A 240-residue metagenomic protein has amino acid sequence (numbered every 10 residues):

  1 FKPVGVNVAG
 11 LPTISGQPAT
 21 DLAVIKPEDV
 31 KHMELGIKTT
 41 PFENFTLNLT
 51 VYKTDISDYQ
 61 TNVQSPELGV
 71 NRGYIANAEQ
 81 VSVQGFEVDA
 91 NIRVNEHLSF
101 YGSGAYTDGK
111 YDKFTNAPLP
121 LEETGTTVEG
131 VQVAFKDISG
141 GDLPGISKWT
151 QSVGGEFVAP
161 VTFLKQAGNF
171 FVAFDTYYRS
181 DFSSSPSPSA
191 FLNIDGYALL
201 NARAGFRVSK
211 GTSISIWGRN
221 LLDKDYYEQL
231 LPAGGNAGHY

Functional and structural regions predicted by a protein language model:
F1-M33, L47, V51-A76, T115-A117 (+3 more regions): Surface-exposed extracellular loop regions of Gram-negative outer-membrane beta-barrel proteins, predominantly
L22, H32-K38, T46-N48, I75 (+6 more regions): Membrane-embedded beta-strand positions in outer-membrane beta-barrel channels/transporters
V24-P27, A78-E79, L143, L192-D195: Short Gly/Pro-enriched turn/cap motifs at secondary-structure boundaries
E28, K38-N44, N91-R93, H97 (+4 more regions): Structural signature of outer-membrane beta-barrel channels/translocons
V30, V83, G218: ATP/adenylate-binding site constellation spanning eukaryotic-like Ser/Thr protein kinases, ABC-transporter
M33, G141-Y240: Conserved C-terminal beta-signal and adjacent last beta-strands/turns of outer-membrane beta-barrel proteins
K53-D55, A76-S184: Gram-negative outer-membrane beta-barrel transporters
